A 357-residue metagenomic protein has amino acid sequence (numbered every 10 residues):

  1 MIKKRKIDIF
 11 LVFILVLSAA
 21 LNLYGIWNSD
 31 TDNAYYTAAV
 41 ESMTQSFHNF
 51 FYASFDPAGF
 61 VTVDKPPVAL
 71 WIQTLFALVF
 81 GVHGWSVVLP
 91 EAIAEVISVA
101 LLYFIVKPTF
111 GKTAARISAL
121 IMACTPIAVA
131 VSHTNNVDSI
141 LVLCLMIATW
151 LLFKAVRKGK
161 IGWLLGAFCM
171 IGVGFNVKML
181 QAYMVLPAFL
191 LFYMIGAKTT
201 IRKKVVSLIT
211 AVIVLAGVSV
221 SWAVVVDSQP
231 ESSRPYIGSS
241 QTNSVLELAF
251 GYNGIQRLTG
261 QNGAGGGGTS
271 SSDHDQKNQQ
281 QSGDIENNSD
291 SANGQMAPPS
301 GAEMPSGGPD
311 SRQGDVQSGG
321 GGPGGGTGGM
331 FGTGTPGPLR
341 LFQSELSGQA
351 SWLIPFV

Functional and structural regions predicted by a protein language model:
M1-V357: Membrane-integral, polyisoprenol-dependent glycosyltransferases of the GT-C/oligosaccharyltransferase superfamily
